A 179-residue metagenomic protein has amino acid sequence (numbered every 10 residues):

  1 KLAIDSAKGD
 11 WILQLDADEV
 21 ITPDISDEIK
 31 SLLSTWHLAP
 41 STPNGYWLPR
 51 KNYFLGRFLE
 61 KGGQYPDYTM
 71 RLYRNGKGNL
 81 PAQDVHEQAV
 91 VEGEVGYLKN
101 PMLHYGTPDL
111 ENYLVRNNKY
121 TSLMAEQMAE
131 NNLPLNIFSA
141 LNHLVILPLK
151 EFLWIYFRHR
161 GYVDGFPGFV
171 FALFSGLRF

Functional and structural regions predicted by a protein language model:
I4-D5, W11, T22-H37, S41-F179: Catalytic-site signature of metal-activated, phosphate-bearing donor transferases, centered on the GT-A/GT-A-like
A17: Walker B catalytic motif
